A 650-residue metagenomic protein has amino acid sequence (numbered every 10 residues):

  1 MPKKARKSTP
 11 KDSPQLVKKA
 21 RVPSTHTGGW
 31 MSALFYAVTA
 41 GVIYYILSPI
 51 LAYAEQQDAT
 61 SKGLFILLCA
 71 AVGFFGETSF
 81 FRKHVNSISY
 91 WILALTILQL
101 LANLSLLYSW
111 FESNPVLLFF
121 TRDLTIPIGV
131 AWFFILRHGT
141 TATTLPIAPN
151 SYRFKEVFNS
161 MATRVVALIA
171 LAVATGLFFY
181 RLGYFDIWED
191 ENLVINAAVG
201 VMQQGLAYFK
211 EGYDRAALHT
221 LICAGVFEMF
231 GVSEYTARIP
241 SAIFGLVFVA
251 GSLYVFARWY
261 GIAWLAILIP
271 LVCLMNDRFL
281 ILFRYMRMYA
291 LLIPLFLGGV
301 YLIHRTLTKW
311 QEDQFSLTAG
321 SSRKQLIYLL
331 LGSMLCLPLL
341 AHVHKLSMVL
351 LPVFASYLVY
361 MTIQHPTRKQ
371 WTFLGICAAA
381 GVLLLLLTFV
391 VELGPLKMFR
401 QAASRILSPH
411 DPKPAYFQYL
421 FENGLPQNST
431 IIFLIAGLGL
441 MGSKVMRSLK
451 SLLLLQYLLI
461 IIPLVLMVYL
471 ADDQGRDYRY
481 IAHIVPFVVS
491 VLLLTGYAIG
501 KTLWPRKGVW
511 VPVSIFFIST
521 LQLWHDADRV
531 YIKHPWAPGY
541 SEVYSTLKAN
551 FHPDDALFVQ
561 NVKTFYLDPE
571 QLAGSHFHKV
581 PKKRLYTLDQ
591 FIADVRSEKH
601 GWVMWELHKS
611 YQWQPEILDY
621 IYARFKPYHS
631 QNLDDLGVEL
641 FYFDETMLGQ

Functional and structural regions predicted by a protein language model:
V42, T96, R164-I169, L326-I327 (+4 more regions): Signature aromatic-anchored transmembrane alpha helix within multi-pass, membrane-resident enzymes that catalyze glycan
V85, V157-T163, L253, A257-W264 (+5 more regions): Membrane-interface helix-loop-helix junctions at transmembrane boundaries of multi-pass membrane enzymes, predominantly
F119, L124, L282-F283, A290-I293 (+5 more regions): Hydrophobic/aromatic-rich transmembrane helices and adjacent perimembrane loops
Y180-E189, M202-R238: Membrane-proximal lumenal/periplasmic loop motifs of glycosylation machinery
L193-V194, V199, Y208, R215-A217 (+4 more regions): Transmembrane-lumen/periplasm boundary regions of multi-pass, lipid-linked membrane glycan transferases
I239-Y260, G298: Transmembrane-helix motifs of polytopic, lipid-linked glycan transferases
I269-P270, S316-H344: Membrane-interface alpha helices of multi-pass inner-membrane proteins
L346, W510-E639, T646-M647: Catalytic lumenal/periplasmic loop and adjoining terminal transmembrane helix of membrane glycan-assembly enzymes
